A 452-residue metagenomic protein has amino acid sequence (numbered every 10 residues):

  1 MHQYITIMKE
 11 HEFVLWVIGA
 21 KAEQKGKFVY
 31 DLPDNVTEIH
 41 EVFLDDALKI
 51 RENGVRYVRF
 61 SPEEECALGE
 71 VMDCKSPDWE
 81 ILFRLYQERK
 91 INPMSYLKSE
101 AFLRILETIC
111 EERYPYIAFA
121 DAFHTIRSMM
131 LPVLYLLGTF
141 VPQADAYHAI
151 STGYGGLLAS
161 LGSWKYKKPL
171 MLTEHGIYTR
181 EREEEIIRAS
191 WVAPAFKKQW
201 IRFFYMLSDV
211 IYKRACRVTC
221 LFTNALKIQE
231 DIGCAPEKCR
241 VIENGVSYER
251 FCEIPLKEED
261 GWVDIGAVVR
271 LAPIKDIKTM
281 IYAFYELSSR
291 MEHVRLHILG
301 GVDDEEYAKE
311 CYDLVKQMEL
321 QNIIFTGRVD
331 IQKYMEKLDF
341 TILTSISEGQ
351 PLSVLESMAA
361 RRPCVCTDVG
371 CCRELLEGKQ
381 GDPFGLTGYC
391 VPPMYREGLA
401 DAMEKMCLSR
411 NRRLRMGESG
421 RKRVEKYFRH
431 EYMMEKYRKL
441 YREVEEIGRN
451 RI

Functional and structural regions predicted by a protein language model:
S163, G398, K405, R412-Y427 (+1 more regions): A short, well-ordered alpha-helix in the C-terminal region of glycosyltransferases
N224, G245: Carbohydrate-associated surface elements
V246, I323-M335, M394: Conserved active-site histidine-acidic residue motif and adjacent donor-binding/catalytic loop of glycosyltransferases
P255-E286, H297: Conserved donor-binding/catalytic core segment of Leloir-type glycosyltransferases
H297, A308-R328: Nucleotide-activated donor-binding/catalytic signature segment of Leloir-type glycosyltransferases, i.e., the conserved
I346: Aromatic "clamp/platform" in nucleotide-sugar-dependent glycosyltransferases that forms part of the donor/acceptor
P363-C366, G370-E377: Short hydrophobic beta-strand element within catalytic cores of glycosyltransferases and related nucleotide-activated
G378-R396, K405-R410: Conserved acidic donor-binding segment of nucleotide-sugar-dependent glycosyltransferases
